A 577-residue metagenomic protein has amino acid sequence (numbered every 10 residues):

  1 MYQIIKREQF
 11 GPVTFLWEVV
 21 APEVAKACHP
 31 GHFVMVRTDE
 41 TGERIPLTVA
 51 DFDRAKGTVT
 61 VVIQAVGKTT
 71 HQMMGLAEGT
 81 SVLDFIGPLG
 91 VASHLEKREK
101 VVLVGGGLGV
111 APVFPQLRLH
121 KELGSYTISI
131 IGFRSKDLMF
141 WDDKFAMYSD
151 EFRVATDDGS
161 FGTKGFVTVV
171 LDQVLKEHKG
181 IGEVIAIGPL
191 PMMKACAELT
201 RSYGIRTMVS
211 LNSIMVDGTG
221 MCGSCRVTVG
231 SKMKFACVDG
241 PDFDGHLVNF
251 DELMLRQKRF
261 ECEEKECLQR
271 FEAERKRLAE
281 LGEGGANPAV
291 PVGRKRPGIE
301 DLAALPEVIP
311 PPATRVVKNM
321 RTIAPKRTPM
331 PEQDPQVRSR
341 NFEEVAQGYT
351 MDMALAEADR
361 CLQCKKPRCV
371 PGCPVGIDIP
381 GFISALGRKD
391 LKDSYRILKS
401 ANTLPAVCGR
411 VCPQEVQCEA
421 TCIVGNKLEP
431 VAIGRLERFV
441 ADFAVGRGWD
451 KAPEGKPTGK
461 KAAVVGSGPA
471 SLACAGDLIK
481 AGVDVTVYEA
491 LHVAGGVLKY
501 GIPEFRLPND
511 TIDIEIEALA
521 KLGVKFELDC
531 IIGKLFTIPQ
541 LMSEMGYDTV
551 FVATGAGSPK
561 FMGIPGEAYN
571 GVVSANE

Functional and structural regions predicted by a protein language model:
M1-T80: Ferredoxin-reductase
K68-V216: FNR/FR-type flavoprotein reductase catalytic core
G107-V110, P191, M221, T403 (+2 more regions): Residue-level detector of alpha-helix initiation sites
K136-D143, D484-V487, L491-L528: Rossmann-like dinucleotide-binding cores of NAD(P)H-dependent redox enzymes
P241, N249-K461, N509, V552-N576: Ferredoxin-type iron-sulfur electron-transfer modules and their immediate structural context
K461-V465, D513-I564: Feature captures the FAD/FMN-dependent oxidoreductase FAD-binding
A462-T486: N-terminal Rossmann-like FAD-binding beta1-loop-alpha1 element of flavoenzymes
